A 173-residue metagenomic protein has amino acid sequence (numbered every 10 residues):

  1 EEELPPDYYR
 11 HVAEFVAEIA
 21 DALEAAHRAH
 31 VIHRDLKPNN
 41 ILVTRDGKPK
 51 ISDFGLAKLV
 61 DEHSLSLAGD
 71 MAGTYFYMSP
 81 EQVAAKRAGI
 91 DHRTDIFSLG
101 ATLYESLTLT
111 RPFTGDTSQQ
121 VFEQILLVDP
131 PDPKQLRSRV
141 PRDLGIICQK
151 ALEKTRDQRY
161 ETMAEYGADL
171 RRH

Functional and structural regions predicted by a protein language model:
E1-H11, L67-D70: Intrinsically disordered, low-complexity regulatory tails flanking kinase catalytic domains
D21-V31: Protein kinase catalytic-loop region centered on the HRD/HxD motif
L23-E24, N39-L42, S52, T74-H173: C-terminal lobe helix-coil module of Hanks-type protein kinase domains
V31-P38, V43: Catalytic-loop of the protein kinase fold
T44-D46, L59: Short beta-strand micro-motifs enriched in acidic
P49, E62-A72: Regulatory activation segment
